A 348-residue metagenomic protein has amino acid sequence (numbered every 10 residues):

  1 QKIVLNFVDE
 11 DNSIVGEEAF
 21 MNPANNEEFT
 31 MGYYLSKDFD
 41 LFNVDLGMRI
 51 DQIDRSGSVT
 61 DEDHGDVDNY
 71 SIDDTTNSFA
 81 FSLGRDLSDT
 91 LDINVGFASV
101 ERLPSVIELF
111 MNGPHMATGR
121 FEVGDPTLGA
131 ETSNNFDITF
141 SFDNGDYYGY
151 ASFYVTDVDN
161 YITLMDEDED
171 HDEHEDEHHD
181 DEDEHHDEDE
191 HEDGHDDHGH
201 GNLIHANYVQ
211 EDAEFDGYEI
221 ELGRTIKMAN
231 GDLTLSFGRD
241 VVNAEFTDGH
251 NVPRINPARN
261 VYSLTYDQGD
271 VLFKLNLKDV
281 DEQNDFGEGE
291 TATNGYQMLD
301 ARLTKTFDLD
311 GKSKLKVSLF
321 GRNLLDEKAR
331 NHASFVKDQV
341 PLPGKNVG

Functional and structural regions predicted by a protein language model:
Q1, E27-Y33, N77-F81, G124-P126 (+6 more regions): Hydrophobic, lipid-facing positions within transmembrane beta-strands of outer-membrane proteins
Q1-N94, A98, Y150-F153, G217-T225 (+1 more regions): Face-selective signature of the C-terminal outer-membrane beta-barrel domain
F7-S13, F39-L41, I50-S56, F97-L103 (+7 more regions): Transmembrane beta-strands of outer-membrane beta-barrel pores
A19-E27, D66-T75, P126-T132, Y208-F215 (+3 more regions): Replace "Gram-negative outer membrane beta-barrel proteins" with "bacterial and organellar outer membrane beta-barrel
L35-S36, N134, L233-V241, N251-G348: Conserved C-terminal beta-signal and adjacent last beta-strands/turns of outer-membrane beta-barrel proteins
F39-F42, D86-T90, S133, D143-Y147 (+3 more regions): Outer-membrane beta-barrel channels and translocator barrels
D86, D92-A98, P104-E108, G129-H205 (+1 more regions): Membrane-embedded beta-barrel scaffold of Gram-negative outer-membrane proteins
Y154-V158, E190-F286: Gram-negative outer-membrane beta-barrel transporters
